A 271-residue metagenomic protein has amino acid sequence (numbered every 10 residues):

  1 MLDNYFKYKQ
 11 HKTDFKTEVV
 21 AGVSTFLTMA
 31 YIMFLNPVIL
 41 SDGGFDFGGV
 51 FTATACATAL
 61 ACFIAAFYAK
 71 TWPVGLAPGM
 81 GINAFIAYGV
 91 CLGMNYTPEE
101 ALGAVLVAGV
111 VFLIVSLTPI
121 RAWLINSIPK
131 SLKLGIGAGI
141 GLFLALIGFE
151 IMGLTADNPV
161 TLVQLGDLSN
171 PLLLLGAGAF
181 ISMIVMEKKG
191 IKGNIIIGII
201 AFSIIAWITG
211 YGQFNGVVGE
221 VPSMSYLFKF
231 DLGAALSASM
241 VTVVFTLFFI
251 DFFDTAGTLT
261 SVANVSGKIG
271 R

Functional and structural regions predicted by a protein language model:
M1-T13: Short, Lys/Arg-rich, polar N-terminal cytosolic tail immediately upstream of the first transmembrane signal-anchor
Q10-V23: N-terminal membrane topogenic signal
H11, L40-C56, F245-R271: Membrane-embedded helical hairpins/re-entrant loop segments and their flanking transmembrane helices within multi-pass
V20-S169: Early transmembrane hairpin of solute transport permeases
L60-V74, I184-E187, T246-D254: Transmembrane alpha-helix interface/packing and boundary motifs in multi-pass membrane proteins, characterized by
M80, V105-V107, I136, I140 (+2 more regions): Hydrophobic mid-bilayer segments of alpha-helices in multi-pass membrane transport proteins, especially secondary
A156-L173, I208-F249: Helix-loop-helix junctions that connect adjacent transmembrane segments in multi-pass membrane transporters
I181-S223, F248-F252: Flexible hinge motifs at transmembrane-helix junctions and intramembrane kinks/re-entrant loops in multi-pass membrane
